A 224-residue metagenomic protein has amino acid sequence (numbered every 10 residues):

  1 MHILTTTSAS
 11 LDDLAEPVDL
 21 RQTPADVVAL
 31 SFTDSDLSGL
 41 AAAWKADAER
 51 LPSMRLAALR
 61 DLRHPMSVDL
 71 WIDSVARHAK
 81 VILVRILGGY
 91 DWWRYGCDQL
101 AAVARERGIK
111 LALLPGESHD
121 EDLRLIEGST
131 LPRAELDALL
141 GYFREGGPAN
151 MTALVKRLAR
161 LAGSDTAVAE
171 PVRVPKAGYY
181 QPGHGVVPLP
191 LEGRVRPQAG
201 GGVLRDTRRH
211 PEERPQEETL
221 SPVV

Functional and structural regions predicted by a protein language model:
M1-R194, R205-T207, P215-V224: An N-terminal assembly and electron-transfer interface module characteristic of large anaerobic redox and radical
